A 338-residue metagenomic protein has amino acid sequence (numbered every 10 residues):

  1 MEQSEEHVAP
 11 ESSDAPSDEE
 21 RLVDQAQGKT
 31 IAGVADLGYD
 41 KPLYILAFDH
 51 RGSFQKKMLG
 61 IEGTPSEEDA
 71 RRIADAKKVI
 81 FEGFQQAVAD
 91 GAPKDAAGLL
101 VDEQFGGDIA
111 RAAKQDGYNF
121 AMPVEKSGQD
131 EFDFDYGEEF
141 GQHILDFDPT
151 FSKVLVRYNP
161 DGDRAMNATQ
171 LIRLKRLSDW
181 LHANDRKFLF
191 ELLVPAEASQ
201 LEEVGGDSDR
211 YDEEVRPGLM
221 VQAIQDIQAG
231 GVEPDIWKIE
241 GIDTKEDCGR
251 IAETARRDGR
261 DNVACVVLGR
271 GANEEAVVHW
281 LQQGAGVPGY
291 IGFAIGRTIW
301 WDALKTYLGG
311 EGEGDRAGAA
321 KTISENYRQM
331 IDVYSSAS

Functional and structural regions predicted by a protein language model:
E2-M166, E233, V263, E275-I291 (+1 more regions): Alpha/beta catalytic barrel-like cores
L46, E191, W237, G296: Conserved, mostly hydrophobic/aromatic
L99-D102, K153-R157, D163-M166, D212-L219 (+2 more regions): Catalytic beta/alpha-barrel core
A110-A112, D133, A198-Q228, T244-R256 (+1 more regions): Distinct, well-ordered alpha-helical segments
K114, K175, H182-N184: Anion (oxyanion) recognition and catalysis
F120, L181, F188-L189, C265: Hydrophobic beta-strand scaffold residues
D161-R176, W180, G241-R256, A276: Active-site-adjacent beta->alpha loops and helix N-cap segments on the catalytic face of soluble alpha/beta enzymes
I242-I295: Glycine/small-residue-rich hydrophobic helix-like segments
